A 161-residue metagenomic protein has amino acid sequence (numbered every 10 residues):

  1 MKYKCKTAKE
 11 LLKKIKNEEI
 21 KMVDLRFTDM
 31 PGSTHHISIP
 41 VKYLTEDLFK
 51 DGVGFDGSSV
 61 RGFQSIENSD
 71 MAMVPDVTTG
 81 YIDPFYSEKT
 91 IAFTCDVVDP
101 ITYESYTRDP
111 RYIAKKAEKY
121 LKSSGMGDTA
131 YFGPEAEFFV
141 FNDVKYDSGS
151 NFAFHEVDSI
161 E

Functional and structural regions predicted by a protein language model:
M1-E161: Glycine-rich, acidic/polar active-site loops that bind/position phosphate-bearing ligands
